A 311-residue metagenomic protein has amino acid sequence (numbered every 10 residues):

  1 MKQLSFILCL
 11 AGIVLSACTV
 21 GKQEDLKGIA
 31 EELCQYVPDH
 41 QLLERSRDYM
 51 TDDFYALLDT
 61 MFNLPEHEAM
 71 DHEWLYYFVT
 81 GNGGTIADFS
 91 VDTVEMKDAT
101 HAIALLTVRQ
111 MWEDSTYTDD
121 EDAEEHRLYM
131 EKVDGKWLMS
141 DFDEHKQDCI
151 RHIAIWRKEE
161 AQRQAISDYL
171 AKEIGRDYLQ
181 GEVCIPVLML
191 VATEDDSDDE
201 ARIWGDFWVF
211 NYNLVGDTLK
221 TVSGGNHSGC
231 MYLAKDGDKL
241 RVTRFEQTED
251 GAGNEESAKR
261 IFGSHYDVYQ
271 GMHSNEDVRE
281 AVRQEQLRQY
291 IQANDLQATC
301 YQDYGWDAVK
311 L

Functional and structural regions predicted by a protein language model:
M1-L4: Positively charged n-region of N-terminal signal peptides that target proteins for export
L15-A17: C-terminal motif of bacterial Sec signal peptides marking the signal peptidase cleavage site
K22-Y49, K158-I174: Short, aromatic-enriched amphipathic alpha-helices that serve as compact interaction elements
P38, A99-D134, L138-E160, T243-L311: Low-complexity, intrinsically disordered terminal/linker segments enriched in charged and Gly/Pro repeats
Q41-A69: Short, well-ordered alpha-helical segments enriched in acidic and aromatic residues
T60-T118, V187-T218: Surface-exposed, charged secondary-structure patches
V91-T93, E125-K132, P186-E194, S228-L233: Hydrophobic/aromatic beta-strand elements that line small-molecule binding cavities or substrate pockets in beta-rich
I155-T193: N-terminal "first-domain core" detector
